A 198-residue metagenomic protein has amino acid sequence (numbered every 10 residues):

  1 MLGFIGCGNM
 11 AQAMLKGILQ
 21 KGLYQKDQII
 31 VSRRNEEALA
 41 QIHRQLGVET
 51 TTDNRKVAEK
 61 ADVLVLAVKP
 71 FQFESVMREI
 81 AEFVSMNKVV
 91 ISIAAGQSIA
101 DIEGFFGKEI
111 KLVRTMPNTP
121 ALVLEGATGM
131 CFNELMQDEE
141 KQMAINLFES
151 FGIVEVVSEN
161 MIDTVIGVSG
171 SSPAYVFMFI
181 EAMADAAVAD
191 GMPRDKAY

Functional and structural regions predicted by a protein language model:
M1-T52, K56, E125, V188-D190: NAD(P)+-binding Rossmann beta1-loop-alpha1 motif at the extreme N-terminus of oxidoreductases
Q12, A40, E74-R78, A100 (+2 more regions): Alpha-helical elements of the RecA-like P-loop NTPase motor core of helicases
Q12, K16-Q20, R44, R78 (+3 more regions): Short, well-ordered alpha-helices that flank and scaffold nucleotide-derived cofactor binding pockets
Q25-Q28, M86-K88, K111, D195: Short acidic capping loops at alpha-helix termini that bridge into adjacent secondary structure
E36, L46, N54-E59, V63-M130: Rossmann-like NAD(P)(H) cofactor-binding subdomain of soluble oxidoreductases
D101, F105-K111, A127-V165, V176-Y198: Internal alpha-helical scaffold of NAD(P)-dependent oxidoreductase catalytic cores
S172: Aromatic-residue-lined binding/catalytic grooves and analogous aromatic/hydrophobic interfacial grooves in multimeric
